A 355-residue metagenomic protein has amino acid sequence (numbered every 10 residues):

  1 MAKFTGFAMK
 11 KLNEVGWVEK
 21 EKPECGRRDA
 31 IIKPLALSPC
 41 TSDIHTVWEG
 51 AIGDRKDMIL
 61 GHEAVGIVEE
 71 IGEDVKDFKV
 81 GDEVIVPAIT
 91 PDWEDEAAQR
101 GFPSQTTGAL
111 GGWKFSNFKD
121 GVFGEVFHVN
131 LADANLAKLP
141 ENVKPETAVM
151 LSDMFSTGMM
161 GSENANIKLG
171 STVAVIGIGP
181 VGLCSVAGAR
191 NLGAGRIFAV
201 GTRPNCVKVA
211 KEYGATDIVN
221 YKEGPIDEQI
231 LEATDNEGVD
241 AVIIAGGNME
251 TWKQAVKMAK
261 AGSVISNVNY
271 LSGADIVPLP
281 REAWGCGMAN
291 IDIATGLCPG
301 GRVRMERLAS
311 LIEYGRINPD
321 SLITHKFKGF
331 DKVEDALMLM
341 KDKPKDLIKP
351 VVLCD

Functional and structural regions predicted by a protein language model:
M1-F4, K253-V256, G301-D355: C-terminal hydrophobic helical "lid"/dimerization subdomain of Rossmann-like NAD(P)H-dependent oxidoreductases
M1-V65, G124-F127, L131, A137 (+1 more regions): Short N-terminal strand-loop motif that marks the start of NAD(P)H/FAD-dependent oxidoreductase cofactor-binding domains
P23-L37, G50-Q99, D120, P140-N142: Glycine-rich beta-strand-centered segment in the early N-terminal region that forms part of a ligand/cofactor-binding
V84, K138-E223, E228: Mid-domain Rossmann-like dinucleotide-binding core that forms the NAD(H)/NADP(H) cofactor-binding site
I85, D240-I243: N-terminal Rossmann-like NAD(P) cofactor-binding module of classical short-chain dehydrogenase/reductase
D92-I176: NAD(P)H dinucleotide-binding glycine-rich loop of Rossmann-like/cofactor-binding domains, especially the beta1-alpha1
A194, K211, N248-R316, C354-D355: Glycine-rich phosphate-binding loop and adjacent beta-alpha segment of Rossmann(oid) nucleotide-cofactor-binding
